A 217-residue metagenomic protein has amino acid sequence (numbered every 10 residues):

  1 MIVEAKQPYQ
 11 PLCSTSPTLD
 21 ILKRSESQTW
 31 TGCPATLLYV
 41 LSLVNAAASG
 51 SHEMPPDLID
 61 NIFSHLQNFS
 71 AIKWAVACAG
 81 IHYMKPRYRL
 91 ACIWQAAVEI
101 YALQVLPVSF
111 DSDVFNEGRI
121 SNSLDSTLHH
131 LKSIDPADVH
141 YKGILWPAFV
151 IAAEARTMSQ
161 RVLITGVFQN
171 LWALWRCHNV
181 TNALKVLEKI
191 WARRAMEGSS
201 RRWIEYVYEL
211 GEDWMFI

Functional and structural regions predicted by a protein language model:
A5-Q169, A173: Cytosolic regulatory protein-protein interaction regions
F168-I217: Intrinsically disordered, low-complexity regulatory regions with latent secondary structure
